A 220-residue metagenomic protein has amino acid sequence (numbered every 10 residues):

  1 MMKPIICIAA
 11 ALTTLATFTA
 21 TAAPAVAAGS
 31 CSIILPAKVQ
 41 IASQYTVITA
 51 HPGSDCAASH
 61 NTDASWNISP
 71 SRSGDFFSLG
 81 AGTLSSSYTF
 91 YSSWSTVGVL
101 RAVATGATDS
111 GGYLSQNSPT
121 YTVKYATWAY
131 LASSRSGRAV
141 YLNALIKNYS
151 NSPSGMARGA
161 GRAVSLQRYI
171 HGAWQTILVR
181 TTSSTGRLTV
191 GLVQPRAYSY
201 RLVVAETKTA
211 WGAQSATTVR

Functional and structural regions predicted by a protein language model:
M2-C7, L12-R220: Low-complexity, Ser/Thr/Pro-rich intrinsically disordered linker/stalk segments at domain junctions
